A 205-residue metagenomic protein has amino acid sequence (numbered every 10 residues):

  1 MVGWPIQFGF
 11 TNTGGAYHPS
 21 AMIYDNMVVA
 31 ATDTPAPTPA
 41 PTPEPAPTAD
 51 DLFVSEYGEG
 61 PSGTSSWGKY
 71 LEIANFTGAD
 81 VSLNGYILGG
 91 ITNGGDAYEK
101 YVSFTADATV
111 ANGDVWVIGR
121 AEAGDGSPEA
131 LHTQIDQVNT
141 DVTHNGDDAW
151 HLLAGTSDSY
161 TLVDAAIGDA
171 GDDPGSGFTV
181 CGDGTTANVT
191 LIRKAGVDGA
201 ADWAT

Functional and structural regions predicted by a protein language model:
V2-T13, M27, L71, I118-R120: Extracellular beta-strand-rich recognition modules
I6, I23, K100-V102: Extended low-polarity, hydrophobic cluster-rich segments
Q7, N12-G14, M27, D183-T205: Extracellular low-complexity, Gly/Ser/Thr-rich intrinsically disordered linkers and protease-sensitive activation/hinge
N12-T32: Extracellular carbohydrate recognition
A21, P45, D202-T205: Short, intrinsically disordered, charge-balanced linker/junction segments flanking boundaries in proteins
N26-T34, A154-G155, K194-A195: Short beta-strand-to-coil "C-cap" segments at the C-terminal boundary of structured domains/repeats, marking
T34-P47: Low-complexity, Pro/Ser/Thr-rich intrinsically disordered segments of extracellular/cell-surface proteins
P45-T190, A195-G196: Activation on beta-sandwich/Ig-like modules and their edge loops
